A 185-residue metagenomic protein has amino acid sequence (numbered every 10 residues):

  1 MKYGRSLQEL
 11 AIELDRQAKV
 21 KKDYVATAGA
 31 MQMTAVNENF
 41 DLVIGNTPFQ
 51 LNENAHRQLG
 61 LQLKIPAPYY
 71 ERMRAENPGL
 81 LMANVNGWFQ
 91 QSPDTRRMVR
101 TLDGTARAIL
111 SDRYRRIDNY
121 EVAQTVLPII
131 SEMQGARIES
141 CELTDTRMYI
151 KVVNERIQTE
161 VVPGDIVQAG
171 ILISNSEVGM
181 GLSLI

Functional and structural regions predicted by a protein language model:
M1-T125: Feature for intrinsically disordered/low-complexity regulatory segments and propeptides
R116-I185: Intrinsic disorder/low-complexity polar-acidic segments
